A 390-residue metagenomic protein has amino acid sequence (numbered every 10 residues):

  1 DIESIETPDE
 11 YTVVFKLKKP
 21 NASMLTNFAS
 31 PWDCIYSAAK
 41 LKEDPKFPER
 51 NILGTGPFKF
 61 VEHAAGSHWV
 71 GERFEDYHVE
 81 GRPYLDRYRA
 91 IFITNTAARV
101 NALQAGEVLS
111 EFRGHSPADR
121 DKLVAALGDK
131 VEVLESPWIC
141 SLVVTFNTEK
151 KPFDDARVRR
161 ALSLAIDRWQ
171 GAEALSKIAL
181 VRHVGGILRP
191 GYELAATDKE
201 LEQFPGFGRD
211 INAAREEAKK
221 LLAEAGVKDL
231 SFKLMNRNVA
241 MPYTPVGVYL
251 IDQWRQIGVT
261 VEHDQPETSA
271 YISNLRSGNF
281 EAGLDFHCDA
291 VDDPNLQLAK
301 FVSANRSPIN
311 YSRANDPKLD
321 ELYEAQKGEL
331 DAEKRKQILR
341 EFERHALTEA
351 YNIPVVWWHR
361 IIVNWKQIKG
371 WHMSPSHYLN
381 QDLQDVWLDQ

Functional and structural regions predicted by a protein language model:
D1-K40: Surface-exposed binding/hinge segments that line and control ligand-binding clefts or catalytic entry sites
S4-I5, V61-V70, I91-K150, W169 (+2 more regions): Extracellular/periplasmic solute-recognition and catalytic clefts
E72-D76, S136-A161, A165, A174 (+2 more regions): A bilobed periplasmic-binding-protein/Venus flytrap-type ligand-binding module shared by bacterial periplasmic
E75-K122, R160, I251-D252, T260-E262 (+1 more regions): Ligand-site clamp/hinge motif
E149, F153-A195, P245-V246, A346-P354: Periplasmic-binding protein-like
R182-L221, A240-Y243: Structural transition elements
I211, T260-Y271, R276, L296-K366 (+1 more regions): Extracytoplasmic/peripheral linker and loop segments enriched in polar/acidic and small residues with frequent Thr/Pro
I362-Q390: Long beta-strand-rich cores associated with HINT superfamily self-processing modules
